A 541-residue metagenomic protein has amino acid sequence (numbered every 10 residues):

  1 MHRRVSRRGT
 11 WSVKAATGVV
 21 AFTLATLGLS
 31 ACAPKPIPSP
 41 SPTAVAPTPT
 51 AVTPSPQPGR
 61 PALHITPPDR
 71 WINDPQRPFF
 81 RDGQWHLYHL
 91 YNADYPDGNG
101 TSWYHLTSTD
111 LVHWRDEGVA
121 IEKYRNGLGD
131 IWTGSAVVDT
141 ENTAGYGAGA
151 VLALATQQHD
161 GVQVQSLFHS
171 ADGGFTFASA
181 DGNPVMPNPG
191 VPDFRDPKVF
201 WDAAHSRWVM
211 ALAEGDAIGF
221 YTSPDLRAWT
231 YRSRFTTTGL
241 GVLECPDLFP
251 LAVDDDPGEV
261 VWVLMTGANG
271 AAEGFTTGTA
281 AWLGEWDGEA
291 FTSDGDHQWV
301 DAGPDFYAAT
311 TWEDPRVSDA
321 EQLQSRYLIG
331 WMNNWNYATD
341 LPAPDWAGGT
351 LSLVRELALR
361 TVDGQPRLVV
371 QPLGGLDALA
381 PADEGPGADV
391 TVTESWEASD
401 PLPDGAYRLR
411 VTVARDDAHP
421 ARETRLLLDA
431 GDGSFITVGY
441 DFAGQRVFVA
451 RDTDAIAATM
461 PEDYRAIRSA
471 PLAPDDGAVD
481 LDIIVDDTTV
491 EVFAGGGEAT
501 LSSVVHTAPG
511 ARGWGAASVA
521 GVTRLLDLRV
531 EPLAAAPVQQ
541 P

Functional and structural regions predicted by a protein language model:
H2-T43, T48: Secretory targeting and sorting signals
A15-G18, Q57, V479: Hydrophobic alpha-helical segments with strong N-terminal bias
V19-T26, R60, S399, V522 (+1 more regions): Generic N-terminal initiation segments characterized by hydrophobic and/or small/turn-forming residues
G28, A33-P197, W201-E244, A252-A302 (+4 more regions): Beta-rich carbohydrate-recognition and catalytic domains
P257, E285-G295, V300-A308, E313-P541: Beta-rich accessory regions
